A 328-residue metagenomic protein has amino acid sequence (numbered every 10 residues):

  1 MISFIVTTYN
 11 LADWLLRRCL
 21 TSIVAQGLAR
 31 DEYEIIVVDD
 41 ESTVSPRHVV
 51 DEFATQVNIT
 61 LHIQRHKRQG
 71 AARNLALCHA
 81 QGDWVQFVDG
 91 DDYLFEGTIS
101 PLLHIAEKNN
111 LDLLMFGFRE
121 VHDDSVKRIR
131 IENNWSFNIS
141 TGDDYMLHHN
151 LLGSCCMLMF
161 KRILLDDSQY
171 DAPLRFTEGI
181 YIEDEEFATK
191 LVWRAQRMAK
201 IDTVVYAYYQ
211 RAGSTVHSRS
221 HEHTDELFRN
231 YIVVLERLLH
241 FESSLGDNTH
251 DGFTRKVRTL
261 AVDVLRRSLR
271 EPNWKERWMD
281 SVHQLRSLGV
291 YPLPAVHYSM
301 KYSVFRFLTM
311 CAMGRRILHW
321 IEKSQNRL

Functional and structural regions predicted by a protein language model:
M1-S3, S22, E34, E186: Cell-envelope/extracellular polymer assembly enzymes that use nucleotide-activated donors
L11-Q26: Short, well-formed alpha-helical segments that are part of the catalytic scaffolds of diverse glycosyltransferases
D39-H48: A conserved acidic beta->alpha catalytic loop
Q64-R73, L77, I180-Y181: A short, glycine-/small-residue-rich helix N-cap motif at loop->alpha-helix starts within glycosyltransferase
Q69, G90-A199, Y208-D225: Donor-binding/catalytic cores of nucleotide-activated saccharide and glycerol-phosphate transferases/polymerases
V85: Short aromatic/hydrophobic "clamp" motif used to bind/position activated sugar donors
V205-A212, S218-D247, N273-V290: Catalytic core of nucleotide-sugar-dependent glycosyltransferases
L269-L328: Membrane-interface aromatic/basic loop that binds lipid-linked glycans or pyrophosphate carriers, typified by
